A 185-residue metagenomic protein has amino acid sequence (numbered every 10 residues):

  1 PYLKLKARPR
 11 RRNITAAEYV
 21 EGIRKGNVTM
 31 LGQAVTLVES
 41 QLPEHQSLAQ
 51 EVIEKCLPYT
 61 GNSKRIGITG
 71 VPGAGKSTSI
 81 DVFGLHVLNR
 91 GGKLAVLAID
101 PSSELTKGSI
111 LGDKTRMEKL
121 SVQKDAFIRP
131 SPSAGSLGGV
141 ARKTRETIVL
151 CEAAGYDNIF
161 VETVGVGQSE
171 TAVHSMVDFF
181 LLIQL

Functional and structural regions predicted by a protein language model:
P1-V20: Charged, compositionally biased N-terminal leader segments and the immediate start of the first structured element
T15-I66, A74, S79-S169, H174-L185: Nucleotide-state-sensitive switch-loop elements of NTP-binding domains
T69: Residues at the beta-strand->loop junction immediately N-terminal to the Walker
